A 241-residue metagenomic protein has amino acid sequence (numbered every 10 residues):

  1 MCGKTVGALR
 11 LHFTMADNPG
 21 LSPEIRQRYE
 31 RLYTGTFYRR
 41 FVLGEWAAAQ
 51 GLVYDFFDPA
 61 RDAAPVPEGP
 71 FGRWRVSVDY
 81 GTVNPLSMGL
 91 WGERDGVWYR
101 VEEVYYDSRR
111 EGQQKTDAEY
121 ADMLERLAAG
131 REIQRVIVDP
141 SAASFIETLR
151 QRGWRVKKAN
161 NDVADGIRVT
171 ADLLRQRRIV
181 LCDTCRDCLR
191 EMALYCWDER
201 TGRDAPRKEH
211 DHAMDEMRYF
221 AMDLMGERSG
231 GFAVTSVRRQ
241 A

Functional and structural regions predicted by a protein language model:
M1-I25: Replace "adjacent to P-loop NTPase cores in ATP/GTP-dependent enzymes" with "adjacent to NTP-binding cores
M1-V6, P65-P67, T170-L174: Short, conserved catalytic or adaptor-binding loops enriched in Gly and charged residues
A8-H12, R75, V156: Conserved beta-strand scaffold positions in the cores of enzyme catalytic domains, especially in NTP/NDP-utilizing
F13, V42, D79, M88 (+3 more regions): A residue-level signal for conserved active-site and pocket-lining positions in enzyme catalytic cores
N18-V78: ATPase catalytic-site recognition across NTP-hydrolyzing enzymes
G69-E93: Gly/Thr-rich phosphate-binding beta-strand-loop-beta motif of the actin/hexokinase/Hsp70
D95-K208, E227-A241: Mg2+-dependent endonuclease catalytic cores in nucleic-acid-processing enzymes, primarily RNase H-like
R207-S229: Acidic, Mg2+-coordinating catalytic module of metal-dependent nucleases/exonucleases that use a two-metal-ion mechanism
